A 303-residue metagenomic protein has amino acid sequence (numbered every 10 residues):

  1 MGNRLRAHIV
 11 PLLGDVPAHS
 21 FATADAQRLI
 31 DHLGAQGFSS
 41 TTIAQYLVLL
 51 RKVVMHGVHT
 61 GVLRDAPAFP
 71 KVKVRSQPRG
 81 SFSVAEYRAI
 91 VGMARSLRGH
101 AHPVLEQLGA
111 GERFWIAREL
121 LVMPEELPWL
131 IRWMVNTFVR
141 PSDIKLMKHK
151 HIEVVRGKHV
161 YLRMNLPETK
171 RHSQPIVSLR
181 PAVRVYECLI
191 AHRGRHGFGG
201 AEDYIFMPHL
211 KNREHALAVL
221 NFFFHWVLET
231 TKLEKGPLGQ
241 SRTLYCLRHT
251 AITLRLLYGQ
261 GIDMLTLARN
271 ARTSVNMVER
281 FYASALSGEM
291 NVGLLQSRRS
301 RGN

Functional and structural regions predicted by a protein language model:
M1-G37, V53-M55: Basic/aromatic-enriched alpha-helical hairpins
G2, R6, V10, L47-V58 (+1 more regions): Short, amphipathic alpha-helical segments that act as regulatory/interfacial helices in nucleotide-processing proteins
H19-A24, V54-S81, G92, Y161 (+2 more regions): Short, charged hinge/linker segments at domain and secondary-structure junctions
S40, A44-Y46, T60-P141, K145: Basic, Lys/Arg- and aromatic-enriched nucleic-acid-binding interface segment
S76, E168-I190, G200-W226, T243: C-terminal catalytic core of Y-nucleophile DNA break-rejoin enzymes
Q77-V84, W115, T137, S142 (+1 more regions): Conserved tyrosine-mediated DNA breakage-rejoining catalytic core shared by Y-recombinases
S81, L166-H172, N212, R269-L295: Catalytic-site neighborhood detector that most strongly recognizes the C-terminal catalytic loop/helix of tyrosine
G99-P103, A110-P124, T137, R193-Y204 (+4 more regions): Short, basic (Lys/Arg/His-rich) helix/loop patches that form interaction surfaces in the mid-to-C-terminal regions
